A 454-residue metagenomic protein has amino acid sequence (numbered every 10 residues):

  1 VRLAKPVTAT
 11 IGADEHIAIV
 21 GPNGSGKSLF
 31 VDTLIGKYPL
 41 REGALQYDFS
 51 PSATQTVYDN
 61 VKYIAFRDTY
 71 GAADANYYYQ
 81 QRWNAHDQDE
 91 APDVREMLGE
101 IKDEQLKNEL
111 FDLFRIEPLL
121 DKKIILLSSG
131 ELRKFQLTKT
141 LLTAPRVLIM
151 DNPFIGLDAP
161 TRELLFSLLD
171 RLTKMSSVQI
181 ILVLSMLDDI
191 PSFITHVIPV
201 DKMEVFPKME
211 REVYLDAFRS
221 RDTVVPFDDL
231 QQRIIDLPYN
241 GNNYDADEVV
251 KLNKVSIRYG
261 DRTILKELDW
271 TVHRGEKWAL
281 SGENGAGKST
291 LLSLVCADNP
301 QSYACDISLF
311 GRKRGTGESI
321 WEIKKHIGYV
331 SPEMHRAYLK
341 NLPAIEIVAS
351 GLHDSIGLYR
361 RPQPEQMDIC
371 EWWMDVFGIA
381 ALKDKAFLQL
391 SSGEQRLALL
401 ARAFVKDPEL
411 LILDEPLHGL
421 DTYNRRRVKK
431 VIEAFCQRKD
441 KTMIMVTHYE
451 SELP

Functional and structural regions predicted by a protein language model:
V20-P22, S281-E283: The feature captures the beta-strand-to-loop junction immediately N-terminal to the Walker
S28-D103, L292-I356: ABC ATPase nucleotide-binding domain signature region
K102-L119, A349, P364-L382: Conserved ABC ATPase "signature" region
K123-L127, E131, P362, A386-L390 (+1 more regions): Conserved ABC ATPase signature
Q136-L137, L400-A401: Hydrophobic anchor residue at the start of the ABC signature
L148-N152, L411-E415: Catalytic Walker B motif of ABC-type/P-loop ATPase nucleotide-binding domains
K202-D229, P454: Conserved beta-strand-loop-alpha-helix hinge in the C-terminal portion of ABC ATPase nucleotide-binding domains
